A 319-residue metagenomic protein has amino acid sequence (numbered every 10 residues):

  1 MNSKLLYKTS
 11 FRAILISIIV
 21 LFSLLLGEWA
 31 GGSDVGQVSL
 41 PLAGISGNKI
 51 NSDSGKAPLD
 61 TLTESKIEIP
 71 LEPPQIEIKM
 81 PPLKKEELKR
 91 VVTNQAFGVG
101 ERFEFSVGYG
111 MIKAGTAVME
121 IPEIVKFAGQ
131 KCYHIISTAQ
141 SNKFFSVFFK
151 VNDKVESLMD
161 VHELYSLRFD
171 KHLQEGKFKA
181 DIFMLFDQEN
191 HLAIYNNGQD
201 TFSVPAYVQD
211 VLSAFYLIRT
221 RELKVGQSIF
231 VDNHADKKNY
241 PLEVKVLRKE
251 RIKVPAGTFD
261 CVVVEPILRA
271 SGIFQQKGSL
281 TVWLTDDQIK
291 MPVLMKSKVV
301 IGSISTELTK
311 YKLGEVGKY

Functional and structural regions predicted by a protein language model:
N2-L6, S213-R221, K249: A general, composition-driven signal for non-globular sequence regions
S3-L15: Bacterial N-terminal signal peptides that target proteins for export
I14-L25: Bacterial N-terminal signal peptides
G27-G32: Boundary at the C-terminal end of the N-terminal hydrophobic targeting segment
D34-F186, L223-Y319: Acidic, serine/threonine-rich low-complexity disordered tracts
Q188-N233: Active-site/ligand-binding surface loops and adjacent short beta/alpha elements that line catalytic pockets across
